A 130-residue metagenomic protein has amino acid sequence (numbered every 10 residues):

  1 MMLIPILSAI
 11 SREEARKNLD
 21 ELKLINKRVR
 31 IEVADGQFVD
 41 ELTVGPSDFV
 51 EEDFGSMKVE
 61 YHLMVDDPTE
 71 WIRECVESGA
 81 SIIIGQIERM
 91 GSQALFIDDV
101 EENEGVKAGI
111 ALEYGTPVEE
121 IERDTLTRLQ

Functional and structural regions predicted by a protein language model:
M1-I84, E88-S92, D99-A108, T116-R128: Conserved N-terminal beta1-alpha1 strand-loop-helix module at the mouth
